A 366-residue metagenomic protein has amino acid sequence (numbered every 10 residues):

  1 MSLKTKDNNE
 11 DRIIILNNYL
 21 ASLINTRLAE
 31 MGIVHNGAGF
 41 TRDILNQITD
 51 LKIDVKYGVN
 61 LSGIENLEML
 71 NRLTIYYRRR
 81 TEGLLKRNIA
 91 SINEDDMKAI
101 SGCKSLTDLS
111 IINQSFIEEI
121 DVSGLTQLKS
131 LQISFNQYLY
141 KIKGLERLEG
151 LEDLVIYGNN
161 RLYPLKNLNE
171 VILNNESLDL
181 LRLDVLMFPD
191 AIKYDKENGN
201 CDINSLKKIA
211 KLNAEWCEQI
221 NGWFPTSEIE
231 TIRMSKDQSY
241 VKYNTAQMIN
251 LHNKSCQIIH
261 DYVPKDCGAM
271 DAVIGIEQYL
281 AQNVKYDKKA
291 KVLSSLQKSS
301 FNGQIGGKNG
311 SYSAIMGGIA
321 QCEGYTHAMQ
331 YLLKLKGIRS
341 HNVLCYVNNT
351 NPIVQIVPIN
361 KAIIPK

Functional and structural regions predicted by a protein language model:
M1-R12: Low-complexity, acidic Ser/Thr/Pro-rich repeat tracts that form intrinsically disordered stalk/linker regions of very
D11-N66, K289: LRR flanking "cap" motifs
N25, E277-A281, Q330: Non-transmembrane alpha-helical segments in soluble domains of secreted/periplasmic/extracellular proteins
D50-V59, M69-A99, S105-E118, Q127-Y140 (+4 more regions): Concave beta-strand-loop units of leucine-rich repeat
M187, K193-Q257: Linear, non-domain "peripheral" regions
N244-A314: Secondary-structure boundary elements
Q282-D287, Q321-C322, Y346-T350: Solvent-exposed loop/turn segments at secondary-structure junctions within structured extracellular/periplasmic domains
G324-K366: Hydrophobic/aromatic-rich core segments of domains that either
